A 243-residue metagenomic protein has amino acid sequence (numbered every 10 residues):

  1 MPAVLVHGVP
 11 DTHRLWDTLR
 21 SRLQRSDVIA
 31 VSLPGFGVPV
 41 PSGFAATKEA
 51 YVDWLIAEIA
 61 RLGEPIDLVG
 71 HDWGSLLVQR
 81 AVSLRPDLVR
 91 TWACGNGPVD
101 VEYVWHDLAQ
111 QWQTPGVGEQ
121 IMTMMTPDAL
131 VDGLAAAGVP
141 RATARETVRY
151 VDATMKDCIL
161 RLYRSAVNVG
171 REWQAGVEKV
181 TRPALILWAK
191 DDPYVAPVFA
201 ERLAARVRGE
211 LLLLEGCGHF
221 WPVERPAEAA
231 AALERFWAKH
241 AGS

Functional and structural regions predicted by a protein language model:
M1-V40: Conserved HGGG/HGGXW glycine-rich cap/lid loop of the alpha/beta-hydrolase fold
V6-G8, H71, W188: The conserved beta1-alpha1 loop
I29-V69, A231: Active-site loop/oxyanion-hole signature of alpha/beta-hydrolase fold enzymes
G70, G74, V78: Gly/Ala-rich beta-loop-alpha elbow adjacent to hydrolase catalytic centers
S83, T91-I121: Flexible "cap/lid" loop of the alpha/beta hydrolase fold
Y103, M124-E178: Conserved alpha/beta-hydrolase catalytic His-Asp/Glu region
T154-A205, L213-E215: Conserved serine/cysteine hydrolase catalytic core
C217-P226, A230: Catalytic histidine-centered segment of alpha/beta-hydrolase-like enzymes
